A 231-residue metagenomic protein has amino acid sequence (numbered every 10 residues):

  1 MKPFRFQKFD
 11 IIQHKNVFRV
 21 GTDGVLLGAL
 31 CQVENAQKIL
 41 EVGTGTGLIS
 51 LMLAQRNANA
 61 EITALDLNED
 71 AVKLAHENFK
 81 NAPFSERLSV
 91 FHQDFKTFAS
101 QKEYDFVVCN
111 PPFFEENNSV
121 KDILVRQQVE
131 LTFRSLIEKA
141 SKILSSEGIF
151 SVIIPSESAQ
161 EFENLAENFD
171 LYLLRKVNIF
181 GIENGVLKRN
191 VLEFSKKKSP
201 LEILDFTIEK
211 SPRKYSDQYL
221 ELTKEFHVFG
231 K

Functional and structural regions predicted by a protein language model:
K2-K38, T44, L51-Q55, T207-E209: SAM-dependent Rossmann-like transferase core, predominantly class I methyltransferases with a strong bias toward
R5, V33, F84, E167-D170 (+1 more regions): Short, structurally constrained coil/turn elements that cap an alpha-helix or connect an alpha-helix to the following
F9, Q37, A60, E86-L88 (+2 more regions): A structural micro-motif
D10-I12, N16, T132-L187: Conserved Class I SAM-dependent methyltransferase catalytic core
A29-S100, F106-C109, E115-N117, E138: Conserved SAM/SAH cofactor-binding pocket of Class I
P111-L136: Mobile active-site "lid"/loop adjacent to the S-adenosyl-L-methionine
G185-K231: SAM/dcSAM-binding transferase cores
